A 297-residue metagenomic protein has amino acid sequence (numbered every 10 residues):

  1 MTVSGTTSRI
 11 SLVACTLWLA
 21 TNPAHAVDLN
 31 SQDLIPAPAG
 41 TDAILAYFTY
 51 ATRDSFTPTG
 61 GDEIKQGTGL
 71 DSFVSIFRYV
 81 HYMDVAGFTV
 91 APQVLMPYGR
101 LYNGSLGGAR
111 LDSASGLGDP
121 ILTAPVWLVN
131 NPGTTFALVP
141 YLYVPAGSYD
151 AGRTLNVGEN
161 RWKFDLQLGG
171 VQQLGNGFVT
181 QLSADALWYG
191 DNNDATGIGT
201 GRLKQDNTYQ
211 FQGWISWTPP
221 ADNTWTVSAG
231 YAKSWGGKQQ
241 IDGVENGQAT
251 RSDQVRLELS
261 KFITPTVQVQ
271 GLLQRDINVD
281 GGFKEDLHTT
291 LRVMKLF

Functional and structural regions predicted by a protein language model:
P23-L45, R53-S55: Outer-membrane beta-barrel biogenesis signature
G40, G69-S75, F88, L111-P120 (+5 more regions): Residues that define the transmembrane beta-barrel architecture of outer-membrane proteins
F48, H81-M83, V126-L128, L168 (+4 more regions): Residue-level signature of outer-membrane beta-barrel architecture
F48-D54, M96-Y102, L128, L142-S148 (+5 more regions): Transmembrane beta-strands of outer-membrane beta-barrel pores
A51-V74, A109-S113, L155: Surface-exposed strand-loop-strand hairpins of Gram-negative outer-membrane beta-barrel proteins
D54-S55, G87-V90, P132-T135, G177-T180 (+2 more regions): Repeated loop/turn-to-beta-strand initiation elements of outer-membrane beta-barrel proteins
T57, E63-K65, G199-F297: Outer membrane beta-barrel transmembrane domains
G99-K204, Q248: Outer-membrane pore/translocation modules
